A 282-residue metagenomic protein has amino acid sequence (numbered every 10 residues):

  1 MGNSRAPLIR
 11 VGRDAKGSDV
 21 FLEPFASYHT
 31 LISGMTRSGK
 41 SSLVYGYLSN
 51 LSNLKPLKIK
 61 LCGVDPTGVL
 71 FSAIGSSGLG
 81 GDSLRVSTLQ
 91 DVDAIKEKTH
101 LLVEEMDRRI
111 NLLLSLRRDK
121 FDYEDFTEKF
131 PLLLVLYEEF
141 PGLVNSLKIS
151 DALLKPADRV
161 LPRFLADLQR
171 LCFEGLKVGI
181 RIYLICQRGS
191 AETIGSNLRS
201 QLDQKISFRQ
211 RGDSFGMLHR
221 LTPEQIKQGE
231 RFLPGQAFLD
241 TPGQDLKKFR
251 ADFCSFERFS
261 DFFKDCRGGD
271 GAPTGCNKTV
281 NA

Functional and structural regions predicted by a protein language model:
M1-S115, L133-L134, F140-G212, L218-E230 (+2 more regions): P-loop NTPase catalytic phosphate-binding loop
D122-E124, S255: Helix N-terminus capping/helix-initiation residues
E124-L133: Short basic/glycine-enriched coil/helix segment immediately N-terminal to the Walker B
G229-P273: Conserved AAA+ ATPase small/helical "lid" subdomain
T279: Phosphate-handling catalytic cores of nucleic-acid transaction enzymes
